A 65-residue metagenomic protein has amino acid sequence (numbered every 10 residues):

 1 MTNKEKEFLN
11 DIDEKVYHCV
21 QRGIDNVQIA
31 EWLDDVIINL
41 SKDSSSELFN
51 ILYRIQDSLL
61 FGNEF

Functional and structural regions predicted by a protein language model:
M1-D34, I38, L60: N-terminal acidic leader/helix
K42-F65: Short, charged early-sequence alpha-helical segments and their helix-coil boundaries
